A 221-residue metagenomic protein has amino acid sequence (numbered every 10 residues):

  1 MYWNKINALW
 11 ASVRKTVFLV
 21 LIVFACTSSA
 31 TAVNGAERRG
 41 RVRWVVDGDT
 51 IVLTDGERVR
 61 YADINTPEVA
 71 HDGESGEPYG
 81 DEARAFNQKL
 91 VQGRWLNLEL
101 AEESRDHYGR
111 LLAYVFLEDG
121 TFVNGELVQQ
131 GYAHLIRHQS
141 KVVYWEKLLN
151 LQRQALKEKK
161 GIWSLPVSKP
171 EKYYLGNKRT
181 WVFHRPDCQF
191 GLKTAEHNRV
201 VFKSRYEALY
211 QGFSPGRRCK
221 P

Functional and structural regions predicted by a protein language model:
Y2-P221: Small beta-barrel nucleic-acid-binding modules, primarily SNase/OB-fold domains and secondarily Tudor-like barrels
